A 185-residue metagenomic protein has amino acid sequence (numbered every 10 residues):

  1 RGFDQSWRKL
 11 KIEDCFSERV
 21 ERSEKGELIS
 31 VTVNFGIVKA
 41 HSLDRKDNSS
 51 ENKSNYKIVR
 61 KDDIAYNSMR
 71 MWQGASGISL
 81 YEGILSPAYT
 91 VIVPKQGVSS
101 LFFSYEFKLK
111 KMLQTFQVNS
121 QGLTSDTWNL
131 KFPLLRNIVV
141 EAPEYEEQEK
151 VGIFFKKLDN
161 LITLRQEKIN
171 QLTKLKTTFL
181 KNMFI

Functional and structural regions predicted by a protein language model:
R1-R8, I138, E144-I185: Amphipathic alpha-helical segments with low aromatic content
R1-S23: Non-catalytic DNA-recognition/assembly elements of restriction-modification systems
I12, N119-S125: Basic chromatin DNA-binding modules
F16-S50: DNA target-recognition patches
A40-D47, K53-L113, N119, K131: A short beta-sheet element
I58, S68, E106, N129 (+3 more regions): Residue-level recognition of specific faces of alpha-helices
G83-T90, L123-E146: A short glycine-rich beta-alpha junction/loop motif
